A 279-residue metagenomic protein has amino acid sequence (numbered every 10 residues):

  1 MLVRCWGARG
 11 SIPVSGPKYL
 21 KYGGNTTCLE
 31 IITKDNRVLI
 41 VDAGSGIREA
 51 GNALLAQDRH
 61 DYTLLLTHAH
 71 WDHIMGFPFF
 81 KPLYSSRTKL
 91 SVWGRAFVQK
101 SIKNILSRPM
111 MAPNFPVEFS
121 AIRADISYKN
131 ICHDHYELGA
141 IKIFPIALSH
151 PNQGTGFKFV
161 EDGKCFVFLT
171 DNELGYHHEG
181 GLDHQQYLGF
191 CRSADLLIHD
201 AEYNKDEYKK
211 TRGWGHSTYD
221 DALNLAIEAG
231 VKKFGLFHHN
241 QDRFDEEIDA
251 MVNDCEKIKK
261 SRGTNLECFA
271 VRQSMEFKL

Functional and structural regions predicted by a protein language model:
M1-V167, G175-H178, L188, I248-L279: Binuclear metal-dependent hydrolase catalytic cores
V41, T67, F168-T170, H199-A201 (+1 more regions): Active-site flanking residues adjacent to catalytic metal/cofactor-binding acidic residues
Y176-L266: Cap/insert and terminal regions of metallo-dependent hydrolase folds
